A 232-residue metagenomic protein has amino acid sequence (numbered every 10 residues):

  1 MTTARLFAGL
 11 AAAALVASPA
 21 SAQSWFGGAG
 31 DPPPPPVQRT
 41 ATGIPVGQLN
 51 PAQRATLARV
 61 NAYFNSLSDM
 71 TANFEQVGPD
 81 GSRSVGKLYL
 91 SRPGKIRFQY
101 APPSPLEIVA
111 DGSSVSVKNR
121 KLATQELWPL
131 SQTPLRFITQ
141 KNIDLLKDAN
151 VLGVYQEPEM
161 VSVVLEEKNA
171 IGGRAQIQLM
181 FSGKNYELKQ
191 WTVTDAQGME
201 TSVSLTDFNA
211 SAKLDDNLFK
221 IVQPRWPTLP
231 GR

Functional and structural regions predicted by a protein language model:
M1-A8: Bacterial N-terminal signal peptides that target proteins for export
A17-P19: N-terminal signal peptide c-region/cleavage motif recognized by signal peptidases
A22-A58, Q223-R232: Compositionally biased, proline/threonine/alanine/serine-rich low-complexity intrinsically disordered stretches
A62-P79: A short, Trp-centered hydrophobic/proline-enriched beta-strand micro-motif
N65-D69, R83-V85, S91-K95, P102-P105 (+5 more regions): Extracytoplasmic
K87-F137: An acidic-aromatic
A123-E166: Flexible, surface-exposed loop/linker segments and immediately adjacent secondary-structure boundaries
K147-N150, Q156-R232: Gly/Pro-enriched, hydrophobic low-complexity segments that function as extracytoplasmic propeptides/linkers
